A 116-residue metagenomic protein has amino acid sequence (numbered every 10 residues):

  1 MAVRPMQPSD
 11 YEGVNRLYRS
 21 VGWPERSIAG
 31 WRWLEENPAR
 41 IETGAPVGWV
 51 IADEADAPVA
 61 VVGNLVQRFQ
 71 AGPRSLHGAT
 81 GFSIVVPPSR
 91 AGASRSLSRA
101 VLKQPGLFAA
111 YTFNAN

Functional and structural regions predicted by a protein language model:
M1-P38, E42, A52, T80: Short amphipathic alpha-helix that is part of the acyltransferase structural core
Q7, A55, V66-R68, S83-P88: Short, flexible loop/turn elements at secondary-structure junctions
R40-T43, G72-R74: Short glycine-biased active-site loop of nucleotidyltransferases that positions the nucleotide triphosphate and helps
I41, E54, A100-L102: Structural motif
P46-G48: N-terminal, Lys/Arg-enriched amphipathic/low-complexity engagement segments that precede the first folded domain
V50, A57-Q67, T80: Conserved beta-strand in the GNAT
A55-D56, P73: Residue-level detection of beta-strand-connecting loop/turn positions
Q70-N116: Acyl-donor binding region in acyl/amide transferases
